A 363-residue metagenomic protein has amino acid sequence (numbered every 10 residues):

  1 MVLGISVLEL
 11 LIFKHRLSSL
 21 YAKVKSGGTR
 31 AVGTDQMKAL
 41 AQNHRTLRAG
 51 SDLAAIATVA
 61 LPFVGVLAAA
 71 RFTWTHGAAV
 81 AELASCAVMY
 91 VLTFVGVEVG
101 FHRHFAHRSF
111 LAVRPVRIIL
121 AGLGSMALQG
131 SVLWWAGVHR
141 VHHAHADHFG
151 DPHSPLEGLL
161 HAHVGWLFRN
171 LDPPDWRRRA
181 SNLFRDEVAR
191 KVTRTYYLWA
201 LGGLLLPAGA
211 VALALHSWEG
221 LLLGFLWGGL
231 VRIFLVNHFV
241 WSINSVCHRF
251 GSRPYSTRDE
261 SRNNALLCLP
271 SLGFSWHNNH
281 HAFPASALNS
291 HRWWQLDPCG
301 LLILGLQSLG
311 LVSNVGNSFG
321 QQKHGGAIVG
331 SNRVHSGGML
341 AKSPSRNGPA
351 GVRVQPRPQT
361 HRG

Functional and structural regions predicted by a protein language model:
M1-S242, V246, W276, S286-G363: Non-catalytic, topology-defining segments of multipass membrane proteins
N182-V188, F250-W276, H281-F283: Active-site-proximal inter-transmembrane loops
